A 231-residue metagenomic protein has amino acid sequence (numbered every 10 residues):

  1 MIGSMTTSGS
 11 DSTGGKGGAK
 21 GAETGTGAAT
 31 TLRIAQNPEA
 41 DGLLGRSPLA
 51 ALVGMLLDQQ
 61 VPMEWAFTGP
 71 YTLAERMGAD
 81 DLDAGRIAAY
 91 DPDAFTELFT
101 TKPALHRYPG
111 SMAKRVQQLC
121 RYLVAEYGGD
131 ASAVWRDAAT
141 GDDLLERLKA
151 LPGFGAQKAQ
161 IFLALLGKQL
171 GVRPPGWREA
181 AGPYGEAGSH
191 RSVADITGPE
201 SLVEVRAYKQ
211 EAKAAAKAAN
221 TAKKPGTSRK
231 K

Functional and structural regions predicted by a protein language model:
I2-D41, R46, G141-E146, A156-K231: C-terminal accessory module of base-excision DNA glycosylases/AP lyases that mediates lesion recognition and DNA
E39-A50, Q60-E64, H106-S111: Structural motif
V53, L73, L119-C120, L166: Buried hydrophobic packing segments
L57: ABC-family ATPase nucleotide-binding domain "signature/switch" substructure
E64, Y90, E126, F154-Q157: Residue-level signal for short amphipathic helical patches enriched in basic/charged and nearby hydrophobic residues
F67-A74: Short Gly/aromatic-enriched secondary-structure transition segments
A74-K149: Alpha-helical ds-nucleic-acid-binding substructure associated with the helix-hairpin-helix region of base-excision DNA
